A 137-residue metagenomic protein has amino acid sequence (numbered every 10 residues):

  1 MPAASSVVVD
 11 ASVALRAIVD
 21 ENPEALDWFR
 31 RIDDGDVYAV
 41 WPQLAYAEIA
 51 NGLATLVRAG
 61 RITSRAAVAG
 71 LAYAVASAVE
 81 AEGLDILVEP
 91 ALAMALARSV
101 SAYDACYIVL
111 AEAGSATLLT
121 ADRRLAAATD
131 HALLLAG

Functional and structural regions predicted by a protein language model:
M1-L44, L56-V68: Short, well-structured N-terminal submotif of metal-dependent ribonuclease cores
M1-S6, I108-G137: Acidic, PIN/NYN-like endoribonuclease modules and their adjacent C-terminal/linker elements
P2, A76-T117: Active-site neighborhoods of divalent-metal-dependent phosphate/nucleic-acid chemistry enzymes
V9, V40-W41, A102-A105, T120: Short beta-strand scaffold positions
V13-A14, A45, Y107, R124-L125: Alpha-helix capping/helix-boundary segments
R16-I18, G52, A128-T129: Residues that scaffold the ATP/ADP-binding catalytic core of kinase and kinase-like folds
E48-G52, G70-Y73, P90-A91: A general alpha-helix detector
N51-R58, E112-A113: Short glycine/serine- and small hydrophobic-enriched flexible loop segments
